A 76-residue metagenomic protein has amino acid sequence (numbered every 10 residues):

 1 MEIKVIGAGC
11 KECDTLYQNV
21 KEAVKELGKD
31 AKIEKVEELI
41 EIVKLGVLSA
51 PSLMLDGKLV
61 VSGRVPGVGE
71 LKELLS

Functional and structural regions predicted by a protein language model:
M1-N19: Local sequence-structure signature of Cys/Sec-based thiol-disulfide redox active-site neighborhoods
D14-Y17, V47, V65: Conserved strand-to-helix beginnings and helix N-cap segments that scaffold or border functional pockets
V20, V24: Conserved hydrophobic residues forming the short capping helix/wall of the S-adenosyl-L-methionine
K25-K29: Short helix-capping segments at alpha-helix termini
D30-L39: Thiol-based oxidoreductase modules, predominantly thioredoxin-like and allied folds used for disulfide exchange
I42-S49: Thiol/disulfide oxidoreductase modules built on the thioredoxin-like
P51-L59: A short, hydrophobic beta-strand/beta-hairpin element that forms part of a small beta-sheet core
K58-S76: Non-catalytic, surface beta->alpha helical segment in thiol-disulfide oxidoreductase systems
